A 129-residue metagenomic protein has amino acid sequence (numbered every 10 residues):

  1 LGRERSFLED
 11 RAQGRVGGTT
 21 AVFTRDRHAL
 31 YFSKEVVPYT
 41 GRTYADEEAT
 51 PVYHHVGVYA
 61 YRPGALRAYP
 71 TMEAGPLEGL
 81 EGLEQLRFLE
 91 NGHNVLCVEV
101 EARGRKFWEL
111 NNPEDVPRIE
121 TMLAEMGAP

Functional and structural regions predicted by a protein language model:
L1-M72: Conserved core of the sugar-phosphate nucleotidyltransferase
D26, A102-R103, D115: Short strand-connecting beta-turns/loops that link adjacent beta-strands
T50, V56-Y59, P63-A65, Q85-A102: Catalytic donor-sugar/metal-binding loop of nucleotide-sugar-dependent glycosyltransferases
A60, G82, E109-L110: Short aromatic/basic micro-patch
E73-L83: Donor nucleotide-sugar recognition loop
E81-L86, P113: Conserved glycosyltransferase catalytic-site signature
E99-N111: Active-site donor/metal-binding and catalytic loop motifs of nucleotide-sugar-dependent glycosylation enzymes
E109-P129: Short, basic/aromatic-enriched C-terminal tail that caps enzymatic domains
